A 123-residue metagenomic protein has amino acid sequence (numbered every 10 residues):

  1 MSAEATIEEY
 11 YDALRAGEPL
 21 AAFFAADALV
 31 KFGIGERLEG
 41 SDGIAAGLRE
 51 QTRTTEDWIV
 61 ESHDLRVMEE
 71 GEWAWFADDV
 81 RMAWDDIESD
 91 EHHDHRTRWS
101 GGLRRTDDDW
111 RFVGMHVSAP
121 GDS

Functional and structural regions predicted by a protein language model:
M1-F23, R53: Short acidic-aromatic low-complexity motifs
A21-E69: A solvent-exposed, acidic/Ser-Thr-rich amphipathic alpha-helical stretch
I44, L48, S62-V67, V80-M82 (+2 more regions): Hydrophobic/aromatic beta-strand elements that line small-molecule binding cavities or substrate pockets in beta-rich
T55-I59, E70-A74, E91-H95: A generic structural micro-feature
V60-S62, A77, F112: Hydrophobic residues on conserved beta-strands that form the core of alpha/beta folds
W75, R96-S123: Short beta-strand edge/turn micro-motifs at domain boundaries
M82-H93, G121: Short, cysteine-centered beta-strand-loop-beta hairpins and adjacent loop/turn segments enriched in charged/polar
